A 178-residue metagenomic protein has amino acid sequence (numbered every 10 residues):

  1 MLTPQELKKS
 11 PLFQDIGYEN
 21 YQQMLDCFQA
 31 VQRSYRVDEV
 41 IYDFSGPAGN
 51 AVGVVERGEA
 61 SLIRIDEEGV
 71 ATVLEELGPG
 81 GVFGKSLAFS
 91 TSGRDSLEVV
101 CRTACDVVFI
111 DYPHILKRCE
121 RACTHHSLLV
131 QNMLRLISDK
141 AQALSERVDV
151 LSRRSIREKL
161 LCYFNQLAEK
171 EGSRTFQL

Functional and structural regions predicted by a protein language model:
M1-V40, L87-T91: Cyclic nucleotide-binding regulatory module and flanking cytosolic helices
C27-F28, G46-G49: Short, small/polar residue-rich loop motifs at catalytic or cofactor-binding pockets
F28, V73-L134: Cyclic-nucleotide recognition modules
D38, N50-I63, P79-G80: Glycine- and acidic-residue-biased ligand/ion/polar-headgroup-sensing regions
E39-P47: Short phosphate-coordinating micro-motif centered on Lys-Gly-acidic
C119-C123, L144, L167-R174: Basic, amphipathic alpha-helical hairpins
V130, L134-L144: Long, hydrophobic or amphipathic alpha-helical segments
R154-K159, Y163-L178: Phosphate-/nucleic-acid-contacting segments
